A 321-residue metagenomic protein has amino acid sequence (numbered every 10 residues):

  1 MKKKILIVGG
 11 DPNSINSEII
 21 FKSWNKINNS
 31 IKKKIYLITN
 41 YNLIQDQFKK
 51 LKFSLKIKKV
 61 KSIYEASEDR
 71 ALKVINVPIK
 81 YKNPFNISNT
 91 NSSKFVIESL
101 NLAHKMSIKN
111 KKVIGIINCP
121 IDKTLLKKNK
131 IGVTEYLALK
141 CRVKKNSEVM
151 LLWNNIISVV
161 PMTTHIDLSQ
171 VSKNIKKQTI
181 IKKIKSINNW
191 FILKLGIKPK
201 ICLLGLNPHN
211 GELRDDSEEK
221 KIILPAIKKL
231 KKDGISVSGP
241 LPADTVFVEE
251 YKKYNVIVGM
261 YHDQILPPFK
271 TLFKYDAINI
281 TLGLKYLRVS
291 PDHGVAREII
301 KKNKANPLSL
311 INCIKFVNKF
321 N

Functional and structural regions predicted by a protein language model:
M1-N321: Anion-binding alpha/beta catalytic cores of soluble intermediary-metabolism enzymes, centered on
